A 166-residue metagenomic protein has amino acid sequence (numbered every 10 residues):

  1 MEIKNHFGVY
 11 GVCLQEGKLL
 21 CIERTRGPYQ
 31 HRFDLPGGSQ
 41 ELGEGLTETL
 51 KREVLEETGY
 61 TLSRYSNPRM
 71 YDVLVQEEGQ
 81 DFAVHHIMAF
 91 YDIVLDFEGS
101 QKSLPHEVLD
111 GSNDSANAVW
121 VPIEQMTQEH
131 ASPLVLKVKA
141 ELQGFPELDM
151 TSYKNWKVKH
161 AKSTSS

Functional and structural regions predicted by a protein language model:
M1-E2, E23, V108-L109: Short, flexible, glycine/charge-rich loop motifs used to bind or transfer phosphoryl groups or to couple energy/partner
M1-L19, Y65, M88-D92: Conserved N-terminal beta-strand and adjoining loop/helix that marks the start of the Nudix/MutT-like hydrolase domain
K18-E56, A161: Conserved Nudix-box catalytic region and its N-terminal flanking loop in Nudix hydrolases and closely related
R26, P36, D81-F82, V135: Short, glycine/charged-enriched secondary-structure capping and boundary segments
Q30, L62-Y65: Short secondary-structure junction motifs
H31, L109-S166: Nudix hydrolase/Nudix homology domain
Q40-S63, V73-A131: Unchanged
